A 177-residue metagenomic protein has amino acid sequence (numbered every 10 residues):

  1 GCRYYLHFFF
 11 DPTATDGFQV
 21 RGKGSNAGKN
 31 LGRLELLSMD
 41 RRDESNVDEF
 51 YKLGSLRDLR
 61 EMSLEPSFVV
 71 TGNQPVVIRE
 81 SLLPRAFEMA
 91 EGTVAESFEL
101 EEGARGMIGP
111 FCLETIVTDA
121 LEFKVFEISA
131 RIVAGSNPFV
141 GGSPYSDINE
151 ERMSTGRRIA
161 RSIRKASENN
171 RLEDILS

Functional and structural regions predicted by a protein language model:
G1: ATP-grasp fold ATP-binding core
L6-H7, E99-A120: A short glycine-rich, hydrophobically flanked beta-strand micro-motif that places a catalytic Asp/Glu for divalent metal
F8-E99, S129-S162: ATP-dependent carboxylate/phosphate-activation module, predominantly the ATP-grasp catalytic core and closely related
L34, E122-F123: Hydrophobic residues embedded in beta-strands of well-ordered beta-sheets
R157-S177: Cysteine/selenocysteine-centered motifs that mediate thiol-based redox chemistry or coordinate metal-sulfur cofactors
